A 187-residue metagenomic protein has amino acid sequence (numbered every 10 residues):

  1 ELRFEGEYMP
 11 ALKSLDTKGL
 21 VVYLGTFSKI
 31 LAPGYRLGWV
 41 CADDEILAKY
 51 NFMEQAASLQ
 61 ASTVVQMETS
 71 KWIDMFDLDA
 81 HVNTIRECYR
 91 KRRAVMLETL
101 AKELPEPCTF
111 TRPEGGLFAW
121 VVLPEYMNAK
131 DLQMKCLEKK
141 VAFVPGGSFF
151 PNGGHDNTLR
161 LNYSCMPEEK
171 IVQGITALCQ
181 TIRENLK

Functional and structural regions predicted by a protein language model:
E1-K187: PLP-dependent class I/II
